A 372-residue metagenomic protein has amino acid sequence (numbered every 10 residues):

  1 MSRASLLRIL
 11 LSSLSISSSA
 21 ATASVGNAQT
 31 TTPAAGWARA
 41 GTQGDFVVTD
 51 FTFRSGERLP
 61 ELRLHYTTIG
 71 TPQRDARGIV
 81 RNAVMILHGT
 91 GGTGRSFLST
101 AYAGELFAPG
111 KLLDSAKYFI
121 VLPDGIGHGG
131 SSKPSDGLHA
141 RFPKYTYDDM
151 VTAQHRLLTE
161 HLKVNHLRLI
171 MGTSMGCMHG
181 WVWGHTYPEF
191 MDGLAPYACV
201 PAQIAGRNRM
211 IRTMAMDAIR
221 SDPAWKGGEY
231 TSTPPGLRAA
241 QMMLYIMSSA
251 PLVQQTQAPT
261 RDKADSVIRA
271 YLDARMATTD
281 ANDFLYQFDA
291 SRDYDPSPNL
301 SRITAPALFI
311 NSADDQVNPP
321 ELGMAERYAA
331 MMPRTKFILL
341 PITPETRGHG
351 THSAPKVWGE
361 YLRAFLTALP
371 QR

Functional and structural regions predicted by a protein language model:
T67-D136, M324: N-terminal cap/lid subdomain of alpha/beta-hydrolase-fold enzymes
D148-R168: Conserved acidic catalytic loop of the alpha/beta-hydrolase fold
L167-A205: Conserved hydrolase catalytic core segment
F190-A274: Alpha/beta-hydrolase-fold enzymes
D283-N299: Active-site nucleophile elbow and catalytic-triad environment of alpha/beta-hydrolase enzymes
I303, F309-N311: Short beta-strand/loop motif that positions the catalytic acidic residue of the alpha/beta-hydrolase fold
A313-K336: Conserved loop-alpha-helix segment in the C-terminal half of the alpha/beta-hydrolase fold that carries the catalytic
T335-R372: Catalytic active-site module of serine/aspartate enzymes centered on a nucleophile-bearing elbow/loop
